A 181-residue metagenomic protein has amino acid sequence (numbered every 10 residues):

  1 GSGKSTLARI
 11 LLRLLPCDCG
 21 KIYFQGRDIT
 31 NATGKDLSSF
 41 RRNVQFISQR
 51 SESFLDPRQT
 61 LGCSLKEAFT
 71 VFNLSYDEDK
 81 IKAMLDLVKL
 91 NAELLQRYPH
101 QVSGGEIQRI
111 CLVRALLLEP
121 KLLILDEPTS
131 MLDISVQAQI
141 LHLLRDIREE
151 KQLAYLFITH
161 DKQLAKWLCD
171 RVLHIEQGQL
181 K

Functional and structural regions predicted by a protein language model:
L12: Helix-to-loop junction immediately C-terminal to a conserved catalytic motif
G20-D28, F40: Conserved ABC transporter NBD signature motif
R50, P57-V71: Q-loop/switch helix immediately C-terminal to the Walker
E78-E93: Conserved ABC ATPase "signature" region
Y98-V102, E106: Conserved ABC ATPase signature
L112: Hydrophobic anchor residue at the start of the ABC signature
E119: Conserved catalytic motifs of ABC-family nucleotide-binding domains
